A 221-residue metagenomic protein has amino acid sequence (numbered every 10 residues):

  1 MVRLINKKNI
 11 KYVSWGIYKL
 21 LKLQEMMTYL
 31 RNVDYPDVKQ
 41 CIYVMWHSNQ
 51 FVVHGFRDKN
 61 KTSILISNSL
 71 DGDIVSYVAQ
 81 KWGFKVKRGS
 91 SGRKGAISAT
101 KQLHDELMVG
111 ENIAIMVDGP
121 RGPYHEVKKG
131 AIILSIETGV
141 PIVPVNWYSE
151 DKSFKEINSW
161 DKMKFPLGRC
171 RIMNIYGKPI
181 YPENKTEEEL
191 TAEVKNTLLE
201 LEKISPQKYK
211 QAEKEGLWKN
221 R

Functional and structural regions predicted by a protein language model:
M1-V52, D58, K101, R169 (+1 more regions): Membrane-anchoring hydrophobic helices of lipid-metabolizing enzymes
K39-K94, T138, S153-F154: Catalytic core of membrane glycerolipid acyltransferases/transacylases, capturing the structured, soluble-facing
W46, A96-T100, V127-K128: Amphipathic coiled-coil/heptad-repeat helices and related helical stalk/stem segments that mediate oligomerization
S67-S69, D118, W147-E150: Cofactor-binding loop segments of dinucleotide-utilizing enzymes, especially the Rossmann-like FAD- and NAD(P)+-binding
G72-S76, S98-D105: Short, charged beta->alpha transition segments
H104-T138: Catalytic-site beta-strand/loop segments enriched in glycine and acidic/polar residues
K129-K185: A cross-family acyltransferase "interaction/gating" segment
